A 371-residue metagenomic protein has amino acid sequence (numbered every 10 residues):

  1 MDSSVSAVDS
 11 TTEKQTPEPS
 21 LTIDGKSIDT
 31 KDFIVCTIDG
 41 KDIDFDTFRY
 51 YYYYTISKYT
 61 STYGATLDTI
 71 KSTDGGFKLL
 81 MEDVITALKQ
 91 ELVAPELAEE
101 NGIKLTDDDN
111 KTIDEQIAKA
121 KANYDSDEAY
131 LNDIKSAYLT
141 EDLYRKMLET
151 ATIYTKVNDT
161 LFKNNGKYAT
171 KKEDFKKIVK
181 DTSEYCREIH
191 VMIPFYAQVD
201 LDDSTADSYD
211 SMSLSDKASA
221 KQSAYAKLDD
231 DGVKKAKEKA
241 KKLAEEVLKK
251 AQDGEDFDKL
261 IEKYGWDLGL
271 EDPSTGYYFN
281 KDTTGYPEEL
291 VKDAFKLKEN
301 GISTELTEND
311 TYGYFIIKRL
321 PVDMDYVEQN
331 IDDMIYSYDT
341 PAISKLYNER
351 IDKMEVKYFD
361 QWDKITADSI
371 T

Functional and structural regions predicted by a protein language model:
S3-T30, Y130-K235, G285-T371: PPIase-associated folding chaperone regions across multiple families
T12-L139: N-terminal targeting/tethering segments
F33-D39, K71, G75-I85, A94-K104 (+7 more regions): Second-shell loop/turn segments in exported
D42, T47-R49, D107-D109, M192-A197 (+2 more regions): A mature extracytoplasmic/lumenal domain signature
Y52, I56-Y59, L88, L92 (+12 more regions): Sec/Tat-exported extracytoplasmic proteins
D107-D109, K259, L270, S303: A generic structural-conservation signal
E238-E289, P321: Peptidyl-prolyl cis-trans isomerase
